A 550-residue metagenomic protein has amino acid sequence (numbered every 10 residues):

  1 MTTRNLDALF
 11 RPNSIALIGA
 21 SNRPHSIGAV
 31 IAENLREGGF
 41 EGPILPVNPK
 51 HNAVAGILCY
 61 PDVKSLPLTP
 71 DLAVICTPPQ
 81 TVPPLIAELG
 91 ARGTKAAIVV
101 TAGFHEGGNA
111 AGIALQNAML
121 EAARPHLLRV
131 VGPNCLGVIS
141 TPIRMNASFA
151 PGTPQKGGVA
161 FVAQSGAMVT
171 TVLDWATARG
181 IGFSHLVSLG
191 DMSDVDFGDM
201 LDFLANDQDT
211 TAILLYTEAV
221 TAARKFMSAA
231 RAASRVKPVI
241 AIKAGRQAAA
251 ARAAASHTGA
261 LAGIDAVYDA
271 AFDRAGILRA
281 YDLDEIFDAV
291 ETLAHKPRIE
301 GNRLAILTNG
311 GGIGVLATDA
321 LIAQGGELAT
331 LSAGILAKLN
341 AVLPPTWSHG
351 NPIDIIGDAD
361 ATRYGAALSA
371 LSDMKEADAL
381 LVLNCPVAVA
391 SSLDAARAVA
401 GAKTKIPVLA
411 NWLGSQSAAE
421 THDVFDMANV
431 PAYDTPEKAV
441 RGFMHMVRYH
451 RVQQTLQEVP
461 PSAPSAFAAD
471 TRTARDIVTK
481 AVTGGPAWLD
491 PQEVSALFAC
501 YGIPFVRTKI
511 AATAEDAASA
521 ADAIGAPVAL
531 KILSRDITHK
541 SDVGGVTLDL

Functional and structural regions predicted by a protein language model:
M1-L550: Catalytic-core regions of core metabolic enzymes, especially those transforming organic acids/acyl-group intermediates
